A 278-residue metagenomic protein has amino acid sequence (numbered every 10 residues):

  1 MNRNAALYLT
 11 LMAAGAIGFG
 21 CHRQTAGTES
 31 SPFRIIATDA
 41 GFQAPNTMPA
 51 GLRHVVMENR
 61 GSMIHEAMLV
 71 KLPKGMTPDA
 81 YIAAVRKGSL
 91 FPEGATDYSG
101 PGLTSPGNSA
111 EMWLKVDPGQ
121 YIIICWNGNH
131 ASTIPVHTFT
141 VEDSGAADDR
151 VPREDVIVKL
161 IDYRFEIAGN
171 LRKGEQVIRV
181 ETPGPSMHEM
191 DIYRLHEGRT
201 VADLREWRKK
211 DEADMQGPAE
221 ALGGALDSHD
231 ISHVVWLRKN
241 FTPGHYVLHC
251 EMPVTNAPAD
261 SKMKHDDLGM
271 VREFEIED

Functional and structural regions predicted by a protein language model:
M1-L9: Bacterial N-terminal signal peptides that target proteins for export
I17-G20: C-terminal motif of bacterial Sec signal peptides marking the signal peptidase cleavage site
H22-T28: Bacterial lipoprotein signal-peptidase II cleavage site
R34-A50, H54-M68, G100-R164, G169-K173 (+2 more regions): Extracellular/periplasmic metallocenter environments
N59-K87, E175, T182-D211: Contiguous segments within soluble domain cores/interaction surfaces
L72-T104, E206-D227: Aromatic- and Gly/Pro-rich amphipathic surface segment
P78-Y81, L90-P92, I134-V136, V201-L204 (+1 more regions): A short, polar/proline- and glycine-enriched secondary-structure boundary/capping micro-motif
